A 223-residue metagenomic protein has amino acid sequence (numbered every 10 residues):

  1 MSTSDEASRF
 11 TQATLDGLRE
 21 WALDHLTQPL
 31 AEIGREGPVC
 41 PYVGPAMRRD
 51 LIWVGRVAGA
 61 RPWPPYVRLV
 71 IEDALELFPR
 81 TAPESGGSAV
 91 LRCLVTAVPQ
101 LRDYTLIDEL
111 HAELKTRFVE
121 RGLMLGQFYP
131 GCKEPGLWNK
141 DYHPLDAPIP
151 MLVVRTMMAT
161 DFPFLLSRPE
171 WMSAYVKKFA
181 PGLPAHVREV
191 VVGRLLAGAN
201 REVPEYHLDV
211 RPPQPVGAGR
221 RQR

Functional and structural regions predicted by a protein language model:
M1-A60: SEC14/CRAL-TRIO lipid-binding/transfer domains and related phosphoinositide-recognition modules that form deep
L30, P38, P79-G86, V119-G122 (+3 more regions): Residue-level signal for secondary-structure boundary elements
P41-T96: A glycine-rich, hydrophobic loop/mini-helix early in the fold
P65-E72, T105-D108, A112, P169-E170: Generic alpha-helical secondary structure signal
L77, E113, R194: Residues that form generic nucleotide/phosphate-binding pockets
S85-F128, K133-A147: Non-transmembrane, aqueous-exposed alpha-helical and coiled segments at domain scale
D141-G217: A cross-taxonomic marker for long C-terminal extensions/tails that follow the last structured domain
